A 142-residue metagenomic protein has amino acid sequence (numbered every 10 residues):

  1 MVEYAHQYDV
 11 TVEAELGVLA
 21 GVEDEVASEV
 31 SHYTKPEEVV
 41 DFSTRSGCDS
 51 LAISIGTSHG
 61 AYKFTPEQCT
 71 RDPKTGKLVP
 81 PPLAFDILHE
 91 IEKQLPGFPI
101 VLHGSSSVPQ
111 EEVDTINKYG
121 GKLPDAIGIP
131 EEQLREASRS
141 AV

Functional and structural regions predicted by a protein language model:
M1-P99, Q110-T115, Y119-I127, E131-E136: Alpha/beta enzyme core
L102-S107: Short catalytic/ligand-gating loop segments at beta-alpha or beta-beta junctions within enzyme catalytic domains
R139-V142: Short, intrinsically disordered, charge-balanced linker/junction segments flanking boundaries in proteins
